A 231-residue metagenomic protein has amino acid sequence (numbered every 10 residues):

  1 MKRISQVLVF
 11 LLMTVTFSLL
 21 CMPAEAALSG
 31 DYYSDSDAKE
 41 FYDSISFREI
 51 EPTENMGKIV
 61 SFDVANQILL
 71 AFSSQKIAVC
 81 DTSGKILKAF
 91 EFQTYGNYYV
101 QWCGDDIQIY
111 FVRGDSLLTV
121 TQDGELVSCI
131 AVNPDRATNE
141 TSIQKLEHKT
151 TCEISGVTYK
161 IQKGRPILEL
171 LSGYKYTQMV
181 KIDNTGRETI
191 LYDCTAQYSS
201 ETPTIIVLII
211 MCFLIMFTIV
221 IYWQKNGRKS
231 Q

Functional and structural regions predicted by a protein language model:
I4-L8, S18-Q231: Eukaryotic scaffold repeat domains enriched in small/polar residues
